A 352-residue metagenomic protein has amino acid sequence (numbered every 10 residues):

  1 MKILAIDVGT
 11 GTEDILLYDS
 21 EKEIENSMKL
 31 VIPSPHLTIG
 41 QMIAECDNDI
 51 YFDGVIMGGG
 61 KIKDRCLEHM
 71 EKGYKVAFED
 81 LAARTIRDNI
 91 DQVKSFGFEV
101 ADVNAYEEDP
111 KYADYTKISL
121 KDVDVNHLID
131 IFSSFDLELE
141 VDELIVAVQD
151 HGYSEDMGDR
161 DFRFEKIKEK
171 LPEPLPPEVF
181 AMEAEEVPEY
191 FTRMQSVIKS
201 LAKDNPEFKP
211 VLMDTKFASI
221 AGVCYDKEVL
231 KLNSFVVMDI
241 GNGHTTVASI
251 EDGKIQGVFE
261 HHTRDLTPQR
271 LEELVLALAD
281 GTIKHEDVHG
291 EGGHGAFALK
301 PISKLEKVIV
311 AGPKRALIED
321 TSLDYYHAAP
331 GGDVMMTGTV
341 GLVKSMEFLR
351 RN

Functional and structural regions predicted by a protein language model:
M1-I3, T10, Y18-F235, H261-P268 (+1 more regions): Nucleotide/phosphate-binding catalytic cleft detector across ATP-hydrolyzing and phosphate-transferring enzymes
D7, G241: Conserved catalytic-loop position in the HRD/HxD motif
E13-L17, T245-S249: Short beta-strand scaffold segments in enzyme catalytic cores
D19-E21, I250-K254: Short acidic-glycine loop/turn motifs at beta-strand connectors
M213, V237-D239, T246-A248: Short, conserved beta-strand edge motifs with alternating hydrophobic and charged residues
T246-S249, Q256-E260, T267-Q269: Extended hydrophobic-aromatic, low-complexity segments
E272-L276, Y325: A hydrophobic, small-residue-rich beta->alpha segment in the mid-to-C-terminal subdomain of diverse proteins
